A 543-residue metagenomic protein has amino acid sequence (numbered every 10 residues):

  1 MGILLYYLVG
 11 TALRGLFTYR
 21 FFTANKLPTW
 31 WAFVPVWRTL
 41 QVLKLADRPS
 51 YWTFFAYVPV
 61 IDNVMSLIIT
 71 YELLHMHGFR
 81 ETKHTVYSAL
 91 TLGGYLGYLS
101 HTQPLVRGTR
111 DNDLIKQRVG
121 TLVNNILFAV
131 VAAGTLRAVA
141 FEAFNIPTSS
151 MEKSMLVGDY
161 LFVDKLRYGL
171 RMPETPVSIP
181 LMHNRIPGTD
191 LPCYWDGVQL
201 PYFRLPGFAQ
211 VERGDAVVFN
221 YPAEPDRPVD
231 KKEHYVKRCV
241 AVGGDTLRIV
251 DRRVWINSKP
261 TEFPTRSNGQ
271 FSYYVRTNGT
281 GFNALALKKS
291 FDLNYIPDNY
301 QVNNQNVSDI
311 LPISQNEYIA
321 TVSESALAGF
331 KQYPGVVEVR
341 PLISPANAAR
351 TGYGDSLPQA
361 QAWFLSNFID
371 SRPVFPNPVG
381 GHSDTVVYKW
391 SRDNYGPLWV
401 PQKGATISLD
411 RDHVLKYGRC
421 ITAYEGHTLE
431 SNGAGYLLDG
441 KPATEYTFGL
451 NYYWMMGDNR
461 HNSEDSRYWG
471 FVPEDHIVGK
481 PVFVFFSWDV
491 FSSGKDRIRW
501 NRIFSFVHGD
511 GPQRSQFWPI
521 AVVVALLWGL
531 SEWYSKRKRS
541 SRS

Functional and structural regions predicted by a protein language model:
M1-Y6: Feature marks short, highly hydrophobic, charge-poor N-terminal signal-anchor/signal peptide-like helices that anchor
L8-G108: Membrane-cytosol interface at the C-terminal ends of transmembrane alpha helices in small multi-pass membrane proteins
R110-S543: Extended hydrophobic leader/signal-anchor segments used for secretion and membrane insertion
